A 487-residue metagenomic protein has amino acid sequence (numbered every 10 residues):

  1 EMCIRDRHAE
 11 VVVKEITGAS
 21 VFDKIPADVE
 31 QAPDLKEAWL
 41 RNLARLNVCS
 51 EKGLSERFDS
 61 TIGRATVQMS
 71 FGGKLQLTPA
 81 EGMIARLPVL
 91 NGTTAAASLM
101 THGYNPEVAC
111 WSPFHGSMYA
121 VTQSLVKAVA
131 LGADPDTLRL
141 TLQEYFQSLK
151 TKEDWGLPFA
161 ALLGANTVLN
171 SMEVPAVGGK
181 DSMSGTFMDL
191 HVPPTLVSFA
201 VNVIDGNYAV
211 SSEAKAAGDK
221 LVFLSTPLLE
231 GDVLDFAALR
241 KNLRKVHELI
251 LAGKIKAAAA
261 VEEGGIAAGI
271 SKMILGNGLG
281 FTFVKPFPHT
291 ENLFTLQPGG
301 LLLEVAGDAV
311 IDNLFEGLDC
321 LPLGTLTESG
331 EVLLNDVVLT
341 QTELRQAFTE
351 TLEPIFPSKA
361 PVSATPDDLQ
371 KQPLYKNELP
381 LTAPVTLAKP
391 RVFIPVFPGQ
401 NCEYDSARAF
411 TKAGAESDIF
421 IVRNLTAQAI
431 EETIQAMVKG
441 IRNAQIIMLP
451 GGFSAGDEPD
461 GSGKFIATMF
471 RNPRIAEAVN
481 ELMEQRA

Functional and structural regions predicted by a protein language model:
E1, R5-I446, P450-A455, M469-N480: Glycine/proline-enriched, intrinsically flexible loops and inter-domain linkers
P459-D460: Short, solvent-exposed loop/turn and secondary-structure capping segments
I466: Divalent cation-coordinating acidic motifs and surrounding scaffolds that mediate Ca2+/Mg2+/Mn2+/Zn2+-dependent binding
L482-A487: A short helix->loop->beta-strand "cap" motif at the edges of active sites that frequently abuts
